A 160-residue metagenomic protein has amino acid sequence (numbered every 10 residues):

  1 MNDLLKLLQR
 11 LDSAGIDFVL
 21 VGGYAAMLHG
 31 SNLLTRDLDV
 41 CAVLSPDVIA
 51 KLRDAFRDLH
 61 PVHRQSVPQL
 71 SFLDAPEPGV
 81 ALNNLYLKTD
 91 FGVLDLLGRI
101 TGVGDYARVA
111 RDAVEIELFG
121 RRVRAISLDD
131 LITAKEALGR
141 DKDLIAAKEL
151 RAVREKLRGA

Functional and structural regions predicted by a protein language model:
M1-A160: Compositionally biased terminal segments of proteins
